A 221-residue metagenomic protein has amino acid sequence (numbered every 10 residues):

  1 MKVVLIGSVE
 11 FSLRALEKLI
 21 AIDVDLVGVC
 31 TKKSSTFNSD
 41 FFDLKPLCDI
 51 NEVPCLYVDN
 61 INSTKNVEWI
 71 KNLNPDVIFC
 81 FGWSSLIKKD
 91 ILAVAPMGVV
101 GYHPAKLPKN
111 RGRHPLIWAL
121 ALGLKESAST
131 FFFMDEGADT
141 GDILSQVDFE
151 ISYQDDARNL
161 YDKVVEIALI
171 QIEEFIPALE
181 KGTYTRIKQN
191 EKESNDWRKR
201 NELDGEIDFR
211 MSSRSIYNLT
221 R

Functional and structural regions predicted by a protein language model:
M1-R221: One-carbon transfer enzymes
